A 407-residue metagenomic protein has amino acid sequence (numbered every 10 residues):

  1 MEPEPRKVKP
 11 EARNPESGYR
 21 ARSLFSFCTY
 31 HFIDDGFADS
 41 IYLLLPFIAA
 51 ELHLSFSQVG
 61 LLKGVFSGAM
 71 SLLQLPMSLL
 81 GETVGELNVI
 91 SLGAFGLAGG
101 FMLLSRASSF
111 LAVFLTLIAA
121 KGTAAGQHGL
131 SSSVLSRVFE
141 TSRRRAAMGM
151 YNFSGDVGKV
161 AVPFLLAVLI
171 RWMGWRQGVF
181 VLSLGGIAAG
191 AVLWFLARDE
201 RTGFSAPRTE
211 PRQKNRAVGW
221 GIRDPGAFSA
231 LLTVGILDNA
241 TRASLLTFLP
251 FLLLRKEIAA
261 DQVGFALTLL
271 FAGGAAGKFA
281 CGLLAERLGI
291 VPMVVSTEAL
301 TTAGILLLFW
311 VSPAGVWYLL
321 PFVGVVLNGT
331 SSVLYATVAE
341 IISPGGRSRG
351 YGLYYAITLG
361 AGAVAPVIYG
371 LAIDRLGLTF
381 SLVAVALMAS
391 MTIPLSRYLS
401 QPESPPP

Functional and structural regions predicted by a protein language model:
D39, S67-L75, V160, F271-A275 (+2 more regions): Residue-level signature of mid-helix packing/kink "hotspots" within the transmembrane helices of 12-pass Major
I41-Y42, G226-A275: Extracytoplasmic gate region of multi-pass secondary transporters
I48-A49, L80-G81, V168-M173, L253-L254 (+2 more regions): Interfacial helix-cap and linker-helix signal at transmembrane-aqueous boundaries of multi-pass secondary transporters
L73-G85, K278-G289, I373-D374: Helix-to-loop junctions at the C-terminal end of transmembrane segments in multipass secondary transporters
N88-M102, P292-L306: Structural signature of the two symmetry-related core transmembrane helices
T116-G155: Cytoplasmic helix-loop-helix junction between adjacent transmembrane helices in 12-TM secondary transporters
Y151-D199: Helix-loop-helix hairpin linking two adjacent transmembrane segments in secondary transporters
G345-R375: A late C-terminal transmembrane helix in Major Facilitator Superfamily
